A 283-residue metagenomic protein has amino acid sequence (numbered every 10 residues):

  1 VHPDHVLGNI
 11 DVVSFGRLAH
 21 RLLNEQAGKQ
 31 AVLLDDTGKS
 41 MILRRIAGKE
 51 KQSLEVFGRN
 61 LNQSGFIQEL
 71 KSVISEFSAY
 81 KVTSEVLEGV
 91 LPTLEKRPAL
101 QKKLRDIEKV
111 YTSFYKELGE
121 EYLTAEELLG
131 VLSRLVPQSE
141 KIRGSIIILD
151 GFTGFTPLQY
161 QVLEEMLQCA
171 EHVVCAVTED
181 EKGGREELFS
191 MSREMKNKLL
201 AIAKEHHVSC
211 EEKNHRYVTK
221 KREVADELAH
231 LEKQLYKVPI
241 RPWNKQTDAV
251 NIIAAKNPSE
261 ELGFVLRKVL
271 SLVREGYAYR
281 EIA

Functional and structural regions predicted by a protein language model:
V1-G89, E95: Conserved P-loop NTPase-based nucleic-acid remodeling module centered on helicase motor cores
H5-I10, R143-G144, C169-V173, Q246-V250 (+1 more regions): Short glycine-/polar-rich loops that comprise or flank the Walker A/P-loop and associated switch/sensor motifs
V6-R17, V174-E179, C210-K220: A generic structural motif
L18-N24, K182-E186, K220-V224: Switch/connector loops and helix/strand junctions flanking conserved nucleotide-binding motifs in nucleotide-processing
D35-D36, V86-A203, K213, N251-N257: Conserved helicase NTPase motor core
F66-L87, L200, E205-N214, E223-L231: Structured, non-catalytic alpha/beta "coupling" segments that mediate domain-domain communication and provide generic
V136-Q138, K204-A283: Helicase P-loop NTPase motor core
